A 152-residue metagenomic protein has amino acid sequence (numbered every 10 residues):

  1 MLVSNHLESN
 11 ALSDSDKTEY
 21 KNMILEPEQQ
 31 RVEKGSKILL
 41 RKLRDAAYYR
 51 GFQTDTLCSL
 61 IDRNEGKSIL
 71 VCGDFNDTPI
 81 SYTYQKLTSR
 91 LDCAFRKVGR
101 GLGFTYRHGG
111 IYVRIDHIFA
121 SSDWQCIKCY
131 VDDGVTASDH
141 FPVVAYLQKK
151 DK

Functional and structural regions predicted by a protein language model:
M1-E8, E33-S36: Active-site-proximal beta-strand elements of phosphoester/diester hydrolases
L2-S4, S13-S15, K128-Y130: Short, charged, solvent-exposed linker or helix-capping segments at domain edges/interfaces that act as flexible hinges
H6-L12, L25: Interaction-surface signature
S13-K17, Y82-Y84: Short aromatic-enriched loop/helix-cap "lid" or pocket-rim segments at secondary-structure transitions that line
D16-K42: A solvent-exposed, charged loop/short amphipathic helix patch at secondary-structure junctions
L43-A47, C72-G73: Second-shell loop/turn segments in exported
G51-L70, F75-K152: Metal-dependent phosphoester-hydrolase catalytic domains
